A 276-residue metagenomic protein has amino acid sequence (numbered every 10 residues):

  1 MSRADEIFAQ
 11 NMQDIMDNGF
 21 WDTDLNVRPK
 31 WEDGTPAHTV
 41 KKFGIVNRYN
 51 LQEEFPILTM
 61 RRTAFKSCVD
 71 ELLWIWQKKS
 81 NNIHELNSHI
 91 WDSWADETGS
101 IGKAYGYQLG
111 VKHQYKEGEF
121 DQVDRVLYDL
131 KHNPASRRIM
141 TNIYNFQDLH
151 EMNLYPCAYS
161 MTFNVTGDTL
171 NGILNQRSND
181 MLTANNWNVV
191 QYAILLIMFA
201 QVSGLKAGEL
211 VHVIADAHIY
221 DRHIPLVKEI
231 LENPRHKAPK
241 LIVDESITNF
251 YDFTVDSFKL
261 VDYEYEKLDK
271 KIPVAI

Functional and structural regions predicted by a protein language model:
M1-I276: Terminal, non-catalytic protein-protein interaction segments that mediate quaternary/complex assembly
